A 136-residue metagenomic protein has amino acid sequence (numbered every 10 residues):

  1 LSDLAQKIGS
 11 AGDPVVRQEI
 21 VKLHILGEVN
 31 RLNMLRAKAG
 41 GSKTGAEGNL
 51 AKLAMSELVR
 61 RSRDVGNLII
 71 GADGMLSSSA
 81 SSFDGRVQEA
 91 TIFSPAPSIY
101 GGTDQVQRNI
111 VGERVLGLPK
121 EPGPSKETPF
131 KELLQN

Functional and structural regions predicted by a protein language model:
L1-N136: Alpha-helical interface subdomain recognition
